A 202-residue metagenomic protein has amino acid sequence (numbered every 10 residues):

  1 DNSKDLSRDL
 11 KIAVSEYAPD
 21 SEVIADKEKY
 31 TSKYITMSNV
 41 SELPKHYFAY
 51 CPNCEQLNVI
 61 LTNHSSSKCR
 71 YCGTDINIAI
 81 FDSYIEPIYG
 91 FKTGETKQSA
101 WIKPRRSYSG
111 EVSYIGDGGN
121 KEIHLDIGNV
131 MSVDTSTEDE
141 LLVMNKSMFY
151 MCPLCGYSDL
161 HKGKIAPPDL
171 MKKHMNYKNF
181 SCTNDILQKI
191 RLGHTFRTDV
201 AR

Functional and structural regions predicted by a protein language model:
D1-K27, S65-R202: Extended, highly charged accessory segments
L10-E16, S38-F48, L57-H64: Short, flexible, mixed-charge glycine/proline-rich loop motifs that serve as phosphate/nucleic-acid-contacting
V23, Y30, A49: A broad, low-specificity signal marking well-ordered, structured residues that form hydrophobic/aromatic
A25, S32-K33, I60: Short capping micro-motif at the N-terminus of alpha-helices
Y30-S38: Short beta-strand-centered aromatic/proline hotspots
A49-E55, R70: Cys/His/Pro-rich metal-binding microdomains
